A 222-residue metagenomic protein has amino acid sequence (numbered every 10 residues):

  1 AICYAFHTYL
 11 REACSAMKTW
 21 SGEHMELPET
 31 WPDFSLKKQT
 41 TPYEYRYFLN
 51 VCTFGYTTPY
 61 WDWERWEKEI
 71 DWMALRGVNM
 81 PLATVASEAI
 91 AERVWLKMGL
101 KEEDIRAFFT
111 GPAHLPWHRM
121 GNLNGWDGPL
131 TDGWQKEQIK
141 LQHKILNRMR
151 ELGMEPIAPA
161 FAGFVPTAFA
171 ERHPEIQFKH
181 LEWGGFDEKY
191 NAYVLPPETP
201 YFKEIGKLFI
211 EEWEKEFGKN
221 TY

Functional and structural regions predicted by a protein language model:
A1-T41: Contiguous, structured surface segment used for ligand recognition
F34-Y222: Aromatic-lined carbohydrate-binding surfaces of glycoside hydrolases
